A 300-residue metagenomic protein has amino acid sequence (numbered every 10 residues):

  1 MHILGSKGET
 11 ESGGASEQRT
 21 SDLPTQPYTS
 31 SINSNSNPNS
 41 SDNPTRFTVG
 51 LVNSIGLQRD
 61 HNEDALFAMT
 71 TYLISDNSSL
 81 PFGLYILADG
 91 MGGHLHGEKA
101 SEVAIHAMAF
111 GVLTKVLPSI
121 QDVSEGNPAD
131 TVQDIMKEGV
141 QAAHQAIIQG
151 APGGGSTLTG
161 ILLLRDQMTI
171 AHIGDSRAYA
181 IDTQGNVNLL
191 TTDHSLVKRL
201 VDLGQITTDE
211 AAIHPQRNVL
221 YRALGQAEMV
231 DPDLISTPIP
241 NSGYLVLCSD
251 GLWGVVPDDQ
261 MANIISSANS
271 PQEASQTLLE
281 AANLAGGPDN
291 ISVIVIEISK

Functional and structural regions predicted by a protein language model:
M1-K300: PP2C/PPM-type serine/threonine phosphatase catalytic domain
